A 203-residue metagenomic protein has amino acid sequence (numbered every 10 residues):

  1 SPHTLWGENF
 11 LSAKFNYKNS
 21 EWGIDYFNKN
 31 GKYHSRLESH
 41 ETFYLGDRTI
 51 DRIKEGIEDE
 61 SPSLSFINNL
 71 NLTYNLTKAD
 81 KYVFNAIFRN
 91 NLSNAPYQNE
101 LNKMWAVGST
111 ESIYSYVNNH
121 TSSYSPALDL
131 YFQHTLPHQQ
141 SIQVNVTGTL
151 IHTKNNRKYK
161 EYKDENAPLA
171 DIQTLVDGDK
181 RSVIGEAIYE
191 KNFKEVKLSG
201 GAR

Functional and structural regions predicted by a protein language model:
S1-Q98, V117-H152, V183, I188-L198: Membrane-proximal, glycine/serine-rich, low-complexity loop/turn segments characteristic of large bacterial
K32, S39-R48, N99-S109, Y159-P168: Flexible, surface-exposed loop regions and adjacent strand-edge segments of Gram-negative outer-membrane beta-barrel
I53-E58, E111-N118, A167-L175: Extracellular loop and loop/strand-boundary signature of outer-membrane beta-barrel proteins
N155-R157: Short, solvent-exposed loop/turn and secondary-structure capping segments
Y162-D164, L169-R203: Signature of Gram-negative outer-membrane beta-barrel scaffolds
